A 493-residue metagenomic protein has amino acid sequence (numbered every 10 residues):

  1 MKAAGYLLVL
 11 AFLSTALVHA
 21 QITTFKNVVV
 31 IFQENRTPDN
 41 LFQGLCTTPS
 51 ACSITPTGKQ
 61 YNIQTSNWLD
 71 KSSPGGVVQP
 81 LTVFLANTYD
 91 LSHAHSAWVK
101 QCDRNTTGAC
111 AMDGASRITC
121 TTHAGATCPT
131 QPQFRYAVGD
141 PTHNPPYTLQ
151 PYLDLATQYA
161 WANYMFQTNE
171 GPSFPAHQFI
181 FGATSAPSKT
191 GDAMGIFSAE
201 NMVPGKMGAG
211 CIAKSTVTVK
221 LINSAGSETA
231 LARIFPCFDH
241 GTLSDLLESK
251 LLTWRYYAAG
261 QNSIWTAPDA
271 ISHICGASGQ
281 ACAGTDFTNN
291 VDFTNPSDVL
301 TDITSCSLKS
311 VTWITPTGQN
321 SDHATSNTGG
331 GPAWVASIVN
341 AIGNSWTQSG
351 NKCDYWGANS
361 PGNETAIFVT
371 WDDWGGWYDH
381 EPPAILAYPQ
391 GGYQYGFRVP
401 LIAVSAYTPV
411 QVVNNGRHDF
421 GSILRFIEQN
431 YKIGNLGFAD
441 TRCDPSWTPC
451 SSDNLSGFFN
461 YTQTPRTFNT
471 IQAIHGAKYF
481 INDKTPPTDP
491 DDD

Functional and structural regions predicted by a protein language model:
M1-A4: Positively charged n-region of N-terminal signal peptides that target proteins for export
Y6-T15: Bacterial N-terminal signal peptides
H19-D493: N-terminal pro-sequences and low-complexity stem/linker regions of secreted or lumenal proteins
